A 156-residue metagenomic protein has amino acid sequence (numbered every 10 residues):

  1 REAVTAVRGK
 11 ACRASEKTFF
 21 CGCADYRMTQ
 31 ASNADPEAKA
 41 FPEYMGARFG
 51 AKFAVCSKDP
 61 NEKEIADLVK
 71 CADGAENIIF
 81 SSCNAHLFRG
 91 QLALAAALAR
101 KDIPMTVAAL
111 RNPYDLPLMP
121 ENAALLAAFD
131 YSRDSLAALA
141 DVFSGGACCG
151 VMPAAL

Functional and structural regions predicted by a protein language model:
R1-L156: Preference for extracellular/luminal or secreted protein segments
